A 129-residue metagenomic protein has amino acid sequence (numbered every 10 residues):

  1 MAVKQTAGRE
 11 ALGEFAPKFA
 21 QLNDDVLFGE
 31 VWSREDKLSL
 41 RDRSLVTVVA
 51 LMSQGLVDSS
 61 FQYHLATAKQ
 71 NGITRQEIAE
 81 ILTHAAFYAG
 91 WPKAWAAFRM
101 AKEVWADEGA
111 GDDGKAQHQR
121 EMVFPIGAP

Functional and structural regions predicted by a protein language model:
M1-D42, Q62, Q70, A94-P129: Acidic, glycine/proline-rich low-complexity segments that act as flexible tails and inter-domain linkers
P17-F19, L51-L56: A short, ordered amphipathic alpha-helix with a cationic face
G29-E30, R34, V49-S53, A85-Y88: Alpha-helix C-capping/helix-to-loop hinge sites
D36-L45, L56-V57, R75-A79, A89 (+1 more regions): Short, low-complexity cationic-aromatic patches
D42-L51, F61, I81-L82: Short, structured motif recognition centered on aromatic/hydrophobic residues
G55-Y63, A85-M100: Short amphipathic alpha-helical segments at helix boundaries and their inter-helical linkers
S59-L82: Mid-chain, well-packed structural core segment of small domains
